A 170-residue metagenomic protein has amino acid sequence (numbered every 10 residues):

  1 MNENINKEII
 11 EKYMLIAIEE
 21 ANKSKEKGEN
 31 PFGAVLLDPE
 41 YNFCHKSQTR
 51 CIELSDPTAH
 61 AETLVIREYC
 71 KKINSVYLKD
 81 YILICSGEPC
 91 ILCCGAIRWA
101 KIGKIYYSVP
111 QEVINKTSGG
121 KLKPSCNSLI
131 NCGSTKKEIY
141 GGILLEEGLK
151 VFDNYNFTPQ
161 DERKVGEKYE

Functional and structural regions predicted by a protein language model:
M1-S24, A96-E170: Zinc-dependent deaminase
A17, A21-S24, A34, H45 (+2 more regions): Small-residue (primarily alanine) positions within well-ordered alpha-helices, especially packing/interaction faces
G28-F32, K79: Short, basic and Ser/Thr-rich N-terminal targeting/leader segments
F32-D38: Short beta-strand scaffold segments in enzyme catalytic cores
P39-C44: Short, glycine-anchored, charge-dense loop/turn motifs used at functional sites
H45-C51: Short beta->alpha transition motifs characteristic of CBS
C51-T58: A glycine-/small-polar-enriched, mobile loop at the entrance of the PLP active site in fold-type I
T58, T63-A100, K104: Helix-adjacent hinge/juxtasegments
